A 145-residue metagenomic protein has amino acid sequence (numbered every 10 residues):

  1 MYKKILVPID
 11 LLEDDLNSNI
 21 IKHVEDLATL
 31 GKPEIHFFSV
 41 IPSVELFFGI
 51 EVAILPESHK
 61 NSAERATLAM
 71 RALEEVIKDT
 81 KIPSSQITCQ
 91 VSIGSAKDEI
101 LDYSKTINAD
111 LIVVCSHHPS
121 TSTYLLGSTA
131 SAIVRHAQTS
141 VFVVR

Functional and structural regions predicted by a protein language model:
M1, K78-I112: Structural beta-alpha unit
K3-P56: Small/aliphatic-rich secondary-structure junction motif
I9, C115-H117, R145: Short secondary-structure boundary segments
G31, T129, A137-Q138: Short, structured coil segments at secondary-structure junctions
H36-F38, T88-S92, F142: General small-molecule cofactor/ligand-binding pocket signal
A53-P56, T106-I107, A130-A132: Short, hinge-like loop/turn segments at secondary-structure boundaries
P56-A69: A short acidic, glycine-rich active-site loop that binds or catalyzes chemistry on phosphate/adenosine moieties
L111-A132: Glycine-rich, Arg-bearing micro-motifs that act as flexible, cationic patches
